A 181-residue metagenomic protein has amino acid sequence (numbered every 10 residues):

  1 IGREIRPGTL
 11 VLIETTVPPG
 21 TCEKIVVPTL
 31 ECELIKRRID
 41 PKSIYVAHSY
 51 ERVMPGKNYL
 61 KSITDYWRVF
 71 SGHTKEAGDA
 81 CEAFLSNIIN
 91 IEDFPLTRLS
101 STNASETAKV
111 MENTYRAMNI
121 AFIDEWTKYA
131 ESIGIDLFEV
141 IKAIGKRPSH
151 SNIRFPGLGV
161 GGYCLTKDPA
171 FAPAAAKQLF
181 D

Functional and structural regions predicted by a protein language model:
I1-D181: Structural/interface elements that position substrates and couple domains in central-metabolism enzymes
